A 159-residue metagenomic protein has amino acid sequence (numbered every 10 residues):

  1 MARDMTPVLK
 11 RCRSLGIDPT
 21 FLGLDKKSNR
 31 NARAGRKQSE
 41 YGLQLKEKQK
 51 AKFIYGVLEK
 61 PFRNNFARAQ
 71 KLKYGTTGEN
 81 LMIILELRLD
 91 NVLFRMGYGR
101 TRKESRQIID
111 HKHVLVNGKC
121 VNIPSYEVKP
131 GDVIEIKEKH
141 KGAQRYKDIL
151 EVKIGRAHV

Functional and structural regions predicted by a protein language model:
M1-M96, I123-R156: Ferredoxin-like alpha/beta domains used as RNA- or RNAP-binding modules
R95, D110-H111: The C-terminal cap of the DNA-recognition helix in HTH/winged-HTH DNA-binding domains, marking the helix-to-coil
G99-R102: Beta-rich strand-turn-strand
I108-I109, V128: Short, well-ordered loop/turn sites that connect or cap secondary structure elements
H113-V114, K119, K139: Short, surface-exposed secondary-structure boundary micro-motifs
